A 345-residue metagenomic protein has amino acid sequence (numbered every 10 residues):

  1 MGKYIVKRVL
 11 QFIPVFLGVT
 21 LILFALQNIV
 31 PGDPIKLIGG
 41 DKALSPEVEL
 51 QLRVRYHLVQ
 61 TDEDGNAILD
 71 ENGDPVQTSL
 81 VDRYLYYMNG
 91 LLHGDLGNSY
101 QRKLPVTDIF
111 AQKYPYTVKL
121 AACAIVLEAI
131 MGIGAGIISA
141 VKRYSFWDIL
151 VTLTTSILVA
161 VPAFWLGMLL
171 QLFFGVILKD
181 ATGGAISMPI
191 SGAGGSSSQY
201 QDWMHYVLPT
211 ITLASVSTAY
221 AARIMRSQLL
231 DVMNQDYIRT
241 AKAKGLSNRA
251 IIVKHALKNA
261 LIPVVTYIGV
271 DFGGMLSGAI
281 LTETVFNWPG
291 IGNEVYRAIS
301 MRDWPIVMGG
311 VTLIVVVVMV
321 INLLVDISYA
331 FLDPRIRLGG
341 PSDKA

Functional and structural regions predicted by a protein language model:
G2-K3, Y114-W147, A163, A193-A345: Alpha-helical transmembrane segments of integral membrane proteins, especially multi-pass inner/plasma-membrane
V6-F16: N-terminal signal-anchor/signal peptide hydrophobic helix marking the start of the first transmembrane segment
V9, V48, L80-L96, V106 (+8 more regions): Hydrophobic alpha-helical segments of integral membrane proteins, encompassing both true transmembrane helices
F16-V81, L178-D202: Hydrophobic alpha-helical transmembrane segments of membrane transport/permease proteins and related membrane-embedded
V30, L158-V161, L276: Transmembrane helix irregularities
D62-I133: An internal, D/E-rich "acidic patch" concept
T152-T218: Membrane-water interface segments at transmembrane-helix boundaries in multipass membrane proteins
